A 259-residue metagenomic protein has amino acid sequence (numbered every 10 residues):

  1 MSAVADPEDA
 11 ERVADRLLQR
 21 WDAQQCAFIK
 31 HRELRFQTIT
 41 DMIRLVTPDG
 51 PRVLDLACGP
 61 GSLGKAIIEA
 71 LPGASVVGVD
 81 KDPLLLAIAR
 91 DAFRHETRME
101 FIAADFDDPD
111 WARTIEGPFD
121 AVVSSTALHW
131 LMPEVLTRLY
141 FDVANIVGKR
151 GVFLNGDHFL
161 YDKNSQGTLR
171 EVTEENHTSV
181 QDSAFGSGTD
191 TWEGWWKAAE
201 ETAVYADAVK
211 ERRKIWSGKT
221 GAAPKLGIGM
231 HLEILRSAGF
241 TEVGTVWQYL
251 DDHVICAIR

Functional and structural regions predicted by a protein language model:
M1-T47, S62-A66: Conserved class I S-adenosyl-L-methionine
L54, S62-P109: Class I SAM-dependent methyltransferase SAM/SAH-binding core
G59: Conserved glycine-rich SAM-binding loop
V123: A conserved beta-strand element that flanks and buttresses the S-adenosyl-L-methionine
T137-K149: A short glycine-rich, Lys/Arg-flanked "PGG" loop and its adjoining helix->strand segment in the class I
L154-T191: Conserved class I S-adenosyl-L-methionine
A223-A238: Short alpha-helix
A238-R259: Core SAM-dependent methyltransferase catalytic element
